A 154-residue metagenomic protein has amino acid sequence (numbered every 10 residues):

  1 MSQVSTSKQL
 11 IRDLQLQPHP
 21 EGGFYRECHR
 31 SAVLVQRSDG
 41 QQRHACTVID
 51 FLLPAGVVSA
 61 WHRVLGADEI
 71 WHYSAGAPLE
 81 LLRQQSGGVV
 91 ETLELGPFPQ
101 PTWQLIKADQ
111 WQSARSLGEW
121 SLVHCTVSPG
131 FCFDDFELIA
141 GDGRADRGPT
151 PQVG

Functional and structural regions predicted by a protein language model:
S2-L105, W111-A114, G118-G154: Non-catalytic, conserved peripheral segments adjacent to functional cores
